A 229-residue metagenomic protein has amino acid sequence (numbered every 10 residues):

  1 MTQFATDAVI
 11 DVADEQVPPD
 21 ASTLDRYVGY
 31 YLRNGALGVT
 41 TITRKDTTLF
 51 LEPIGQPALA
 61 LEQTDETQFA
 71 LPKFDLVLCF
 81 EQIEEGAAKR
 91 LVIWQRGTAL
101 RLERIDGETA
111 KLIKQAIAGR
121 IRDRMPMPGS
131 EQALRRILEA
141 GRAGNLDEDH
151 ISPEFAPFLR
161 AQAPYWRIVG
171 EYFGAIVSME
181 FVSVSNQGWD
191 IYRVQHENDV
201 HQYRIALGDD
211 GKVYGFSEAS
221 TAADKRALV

Functional and structural regions predicted by a protein language model:
M1-V229: Peripheral terminal and inter-domain segments
